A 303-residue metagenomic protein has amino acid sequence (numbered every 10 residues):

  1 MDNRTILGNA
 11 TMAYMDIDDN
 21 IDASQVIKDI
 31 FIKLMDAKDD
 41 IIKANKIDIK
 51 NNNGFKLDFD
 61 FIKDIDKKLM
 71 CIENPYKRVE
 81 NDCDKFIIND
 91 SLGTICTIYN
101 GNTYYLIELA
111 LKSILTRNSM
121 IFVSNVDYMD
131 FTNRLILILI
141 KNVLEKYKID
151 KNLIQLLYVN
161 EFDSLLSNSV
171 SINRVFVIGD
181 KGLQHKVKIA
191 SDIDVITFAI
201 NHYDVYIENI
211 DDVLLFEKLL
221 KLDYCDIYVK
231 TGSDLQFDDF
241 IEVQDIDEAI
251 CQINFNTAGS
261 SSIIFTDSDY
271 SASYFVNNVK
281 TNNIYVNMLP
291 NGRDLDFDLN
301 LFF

Functional and structural regions predicted by a protein language model:
M1-K85: N-terminal Rossmann-like NAD(P)+-binding subdomain of aldehyde/semialdehyde dehydrogenases
D2-T5, M12-D16, I21-Q25, K221 (+1 more regions): Conserved C-terminal structural/oligomerization subdomain of aldehyde/semialdehyde dehydrogenase
A10, I17-N20, R117, V175 (+2 more regions): Residue-level signal for inorganic ion chemistry
K63-D64, M70-N142, Y147, Q184 (+1 more regions): Conserved small-residue-rich beta-alpha loop and adjacent elements that most often cradle the phosphate/pyrophosphate
D90-G93, I149, V170, V279: Structured loop/turn residues at beta-strand edges in well-structured enzyme cores
T94, L153-D234, L299: Conserved NAD(P)+-binding/catalytic subdomain of aldehyde/semialdehyde dehydrogenases
T116-F131, D194-N209, F216-D239, A258-S268 (+1 more regions): Short loop-to-beta-strand entry elements in the cores of soluble alpha/beta enzymes
N118-I121, K148-K151, L166-N173, Y224-C225 (+1 more regions): Short, surface-exposed connector motifs at secondary-structure boundaries
